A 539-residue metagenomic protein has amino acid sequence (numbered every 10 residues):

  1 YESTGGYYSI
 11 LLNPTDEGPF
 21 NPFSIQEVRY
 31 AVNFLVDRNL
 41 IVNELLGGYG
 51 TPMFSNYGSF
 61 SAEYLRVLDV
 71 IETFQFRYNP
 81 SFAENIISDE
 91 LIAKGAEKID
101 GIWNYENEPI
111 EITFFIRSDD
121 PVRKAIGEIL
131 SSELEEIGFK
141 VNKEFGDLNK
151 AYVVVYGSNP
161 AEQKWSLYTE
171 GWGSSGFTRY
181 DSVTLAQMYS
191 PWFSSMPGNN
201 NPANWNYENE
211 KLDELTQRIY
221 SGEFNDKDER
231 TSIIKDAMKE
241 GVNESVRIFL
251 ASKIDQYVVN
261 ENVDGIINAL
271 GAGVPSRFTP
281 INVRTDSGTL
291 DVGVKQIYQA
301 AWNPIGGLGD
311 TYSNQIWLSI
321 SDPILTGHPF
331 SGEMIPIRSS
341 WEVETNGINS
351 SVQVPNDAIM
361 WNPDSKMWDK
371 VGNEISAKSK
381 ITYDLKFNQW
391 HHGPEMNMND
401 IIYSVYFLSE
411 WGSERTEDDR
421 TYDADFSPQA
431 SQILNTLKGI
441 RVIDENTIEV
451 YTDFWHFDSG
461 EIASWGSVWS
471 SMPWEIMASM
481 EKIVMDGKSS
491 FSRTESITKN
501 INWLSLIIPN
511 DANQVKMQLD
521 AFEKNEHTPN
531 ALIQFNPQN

Functional and structural regions predicted by a protein language model:
Y1-D16, N39, E44, P52 (+3 more regions): Extracellular/periplasmic solute-recognition and catalytic clefts
E2-F20, N33, G58-A62, N373-N388: Periplasmic solute-binding protein
D16-P22, V28-A31, V67-F76, I116-D120 (+3 more regions): Second-shell loop/turn segments in exported
S24-S132, E136, D236, R284 (+2 more regions): Append "and occasionally in soluble cytosolic enzymes with long acidic Gly/Pro-rich linkers
Y30, F34, V42-L45, Q75-F76 (+8 more regions): Extracytoplasmic/peripheral linker and loop segments enriched in polar/acidic and small residues with frequent Thr/Pro
A31, N43, G47, G95 (+2 more regions): Structural secondary-structure boundary motif
E136-S194, G393: Periplasmic binding protein-like
T184, Y257-A300, G309-Y312: Long beta-strand-rich cores associated with HINT superfamily self-processing modules
